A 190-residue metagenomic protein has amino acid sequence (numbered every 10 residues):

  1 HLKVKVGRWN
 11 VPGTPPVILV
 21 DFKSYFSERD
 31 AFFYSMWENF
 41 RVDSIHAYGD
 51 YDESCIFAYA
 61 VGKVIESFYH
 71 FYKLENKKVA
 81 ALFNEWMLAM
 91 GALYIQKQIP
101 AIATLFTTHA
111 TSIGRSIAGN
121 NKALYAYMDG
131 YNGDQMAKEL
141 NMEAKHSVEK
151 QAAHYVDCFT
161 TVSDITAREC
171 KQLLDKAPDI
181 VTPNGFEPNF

Functional and structural regions predicted by a protein language model:
H1-F190: Catalytic cores of nucleotide-sugar-dependent glycosyltransferases that transfer UDP/GDP/TDP-activated
